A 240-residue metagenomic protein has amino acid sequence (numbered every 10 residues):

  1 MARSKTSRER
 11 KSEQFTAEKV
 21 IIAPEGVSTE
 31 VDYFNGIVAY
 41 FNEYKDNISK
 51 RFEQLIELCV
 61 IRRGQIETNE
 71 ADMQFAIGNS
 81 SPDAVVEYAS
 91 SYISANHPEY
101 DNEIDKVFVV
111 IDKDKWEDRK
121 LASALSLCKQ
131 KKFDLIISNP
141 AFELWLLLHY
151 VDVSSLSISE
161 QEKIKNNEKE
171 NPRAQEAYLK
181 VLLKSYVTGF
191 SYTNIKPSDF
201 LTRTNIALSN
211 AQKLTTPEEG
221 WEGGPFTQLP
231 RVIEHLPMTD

Functional and structural regions predicted by a protein language model:
R3-V20, N35-Q74, Y88-D240: C-terminal accessory helical subdomains adjacent to catalytic cores in phosphodiester- and nucleotide-handling enzymes
I21-E25: Short hydrophobic beta-strand segments
G26-E30, I77-A89, G224-Q228: Phosphate/oxyanion-binding active-site loops and adjacent basic polyanion-contact surfaces
